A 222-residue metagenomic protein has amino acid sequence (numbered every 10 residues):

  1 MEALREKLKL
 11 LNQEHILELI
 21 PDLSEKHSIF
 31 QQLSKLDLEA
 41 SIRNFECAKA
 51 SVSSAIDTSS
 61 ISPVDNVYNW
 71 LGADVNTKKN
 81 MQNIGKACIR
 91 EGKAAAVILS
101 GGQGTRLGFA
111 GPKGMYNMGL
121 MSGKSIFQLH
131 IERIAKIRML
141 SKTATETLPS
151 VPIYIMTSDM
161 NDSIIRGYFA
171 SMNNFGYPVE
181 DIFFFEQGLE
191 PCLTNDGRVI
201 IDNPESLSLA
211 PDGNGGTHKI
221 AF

Functional and structural regions predicted by a protein language model:
L4-K78: Low-complexity, highly charged intrinsically disordered N-terminal segments that act as targeting/localization
E6, T105-G108: Homeobox/homeodomain signature
L23, L36, Q103-T105, D159-S163: Gly/Ser/Thr-rich loops at beta-strand to alpha-helix junctions that form or flank small-molecule/cofactor-binding
N69-A95, F109-F222: Domain-scale recognition of functional cores that engage charged ligands
A96-S100: Beta-strand elements within well-structured catalytic alpha/beta cores of enzymes that handle phosphate/sulfate esters
